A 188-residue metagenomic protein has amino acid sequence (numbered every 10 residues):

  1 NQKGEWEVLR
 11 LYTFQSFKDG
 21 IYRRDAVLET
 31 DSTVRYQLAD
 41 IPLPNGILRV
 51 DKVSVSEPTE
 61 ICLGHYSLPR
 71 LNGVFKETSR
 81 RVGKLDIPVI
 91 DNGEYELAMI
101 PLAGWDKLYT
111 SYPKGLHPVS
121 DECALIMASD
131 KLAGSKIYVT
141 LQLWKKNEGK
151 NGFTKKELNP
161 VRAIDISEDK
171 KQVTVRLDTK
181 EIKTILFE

Functional and structural regions predicted by a protein language model:
N1-S67: Catalytic and substrate-binding regions of extracellular carbohydrate-active enzymes, especially polysaccharide lyases
W6-D19, A39-D40, P69, F75-R81 (+5 more regions): Short, exposed beta-strand/loop patches in secreted or surface proteins that constitute
L11, Q37-A39, M99-P101, K180-E188: Short amphipathic beta-strand/extended segments with alternating polar/hydrophobic composition
I21, G46-L48, G134-V139, Q172: Intrinsic-disorder/low-complexity, polar/charged segments enriched in Ser/Thr/Lys/Arg/Asp/Glu/Gln
V53, Q142-L143: Hydrophobic beta-strand positions in extracellular immunoglobulin-like domains
S54-P113: Polysaccharide-binding surfaces and accessory modules of carbohydrate-active proteins
E94, P118-K136: A surface-exposed beta-strand-loop module
A133, K145-E188: Non-catalytic terminal regions with compositionally biased, polar/charged low complexity
